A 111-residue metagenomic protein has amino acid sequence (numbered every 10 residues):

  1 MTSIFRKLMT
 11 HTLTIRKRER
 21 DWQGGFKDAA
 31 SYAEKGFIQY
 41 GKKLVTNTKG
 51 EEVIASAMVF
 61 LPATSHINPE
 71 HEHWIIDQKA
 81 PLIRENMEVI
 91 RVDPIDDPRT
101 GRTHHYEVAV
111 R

Functional and structural regions predicted by a protein language model:
M1-G24: Active-site-proximal polar cores
R20-R111: Short, conserved turn/kink motifs that form compact alpha/beta structural patches or helix kinks used as
